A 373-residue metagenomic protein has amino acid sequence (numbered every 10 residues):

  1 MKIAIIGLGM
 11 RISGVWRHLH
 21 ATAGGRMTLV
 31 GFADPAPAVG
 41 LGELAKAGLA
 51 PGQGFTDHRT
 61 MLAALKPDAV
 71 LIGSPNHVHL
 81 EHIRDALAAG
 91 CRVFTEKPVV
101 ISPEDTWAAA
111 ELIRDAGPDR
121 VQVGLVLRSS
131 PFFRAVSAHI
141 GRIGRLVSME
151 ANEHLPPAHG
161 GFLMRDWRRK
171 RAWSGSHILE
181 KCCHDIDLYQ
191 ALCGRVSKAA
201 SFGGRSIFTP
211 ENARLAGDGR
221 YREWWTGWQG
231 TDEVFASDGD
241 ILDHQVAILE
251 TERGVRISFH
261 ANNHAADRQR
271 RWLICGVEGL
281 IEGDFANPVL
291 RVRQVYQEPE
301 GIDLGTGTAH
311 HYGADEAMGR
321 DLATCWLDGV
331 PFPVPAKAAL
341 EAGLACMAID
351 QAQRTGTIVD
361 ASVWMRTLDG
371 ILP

Functional and structural regions predicted by a protein language model:
M1-L49: N-terminal Rossmann-like dinucleotide-binding module
G9, A47-L112: Beta-loop-alpha module in the N-terminal Rossmann-like domain of NAD(P)-dependent dehydrogenases, especially those
M27-L29, L146, V196: Core-facing hydrophobic residues within beta-strands of well-ordered domains
A69-L71, L322-P373: C-terminal helix-rich "cap/oligomerization" subdomain common to oxidoreductases
F94, V100-G161, R171-I178, D185: A contiguous active-site-proximal alpha/beta segment in oxidoreductase catalytic domains
M164-R256, N263-A266, K337: Rossmann-like dinucleotide-binding domain that binds NAD(P)(H)
T209-P210, W224-A317: NAD(P)-dinucleotide binding in Rossmann-like oxidoreductases
